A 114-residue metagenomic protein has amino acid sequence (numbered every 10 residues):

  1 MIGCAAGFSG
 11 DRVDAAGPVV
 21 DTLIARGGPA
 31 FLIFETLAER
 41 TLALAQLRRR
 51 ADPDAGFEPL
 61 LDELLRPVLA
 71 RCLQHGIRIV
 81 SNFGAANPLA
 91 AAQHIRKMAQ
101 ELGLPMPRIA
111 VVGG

Functional and structural regions predicted by a protein language model:
M1-G114: Metallocofactor- and cofactor-centric catalytic cores in central/energy metabolism, strongly enriched
